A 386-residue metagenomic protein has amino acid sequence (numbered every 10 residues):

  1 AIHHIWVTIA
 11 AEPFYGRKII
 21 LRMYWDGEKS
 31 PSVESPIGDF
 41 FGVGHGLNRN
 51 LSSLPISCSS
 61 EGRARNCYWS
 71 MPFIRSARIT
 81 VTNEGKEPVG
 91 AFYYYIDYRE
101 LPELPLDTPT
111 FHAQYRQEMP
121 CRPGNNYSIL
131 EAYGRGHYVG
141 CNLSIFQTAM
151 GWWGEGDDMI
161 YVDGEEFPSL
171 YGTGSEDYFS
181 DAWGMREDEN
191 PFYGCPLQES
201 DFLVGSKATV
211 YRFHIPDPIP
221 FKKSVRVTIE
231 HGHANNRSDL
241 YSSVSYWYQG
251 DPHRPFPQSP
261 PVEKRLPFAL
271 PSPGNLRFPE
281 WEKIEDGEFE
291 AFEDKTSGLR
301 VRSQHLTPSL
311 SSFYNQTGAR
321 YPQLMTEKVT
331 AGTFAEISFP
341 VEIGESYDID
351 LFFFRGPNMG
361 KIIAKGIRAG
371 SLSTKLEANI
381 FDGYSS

Functional and structural regions predicted by a protein language model:
A1-L276: Beta-strand-centric surfaces of beta-sandwich/beta-rich domains
V162, F268-S386: Extracytoplasmic
